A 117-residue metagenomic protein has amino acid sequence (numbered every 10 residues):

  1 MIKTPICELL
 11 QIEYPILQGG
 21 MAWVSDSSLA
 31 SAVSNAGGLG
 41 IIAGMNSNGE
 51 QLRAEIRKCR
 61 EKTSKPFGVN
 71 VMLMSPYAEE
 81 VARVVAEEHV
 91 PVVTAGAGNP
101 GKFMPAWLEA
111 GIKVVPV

Functional and structural regions predicted by a protein language model:
M1-V117: Active-site entrance/lid segments in N-terminal catalytic domains of soluble metabolic enzymes
